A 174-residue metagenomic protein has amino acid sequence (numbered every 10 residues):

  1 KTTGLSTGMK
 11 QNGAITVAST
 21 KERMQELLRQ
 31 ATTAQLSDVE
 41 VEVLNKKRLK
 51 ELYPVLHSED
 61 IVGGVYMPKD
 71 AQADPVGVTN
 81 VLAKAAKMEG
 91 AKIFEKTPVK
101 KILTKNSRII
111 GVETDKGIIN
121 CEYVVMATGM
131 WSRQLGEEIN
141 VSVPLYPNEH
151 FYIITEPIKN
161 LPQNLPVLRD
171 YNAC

Functional and structural regions predicted by a protein language model:
K1-L52, A173-C174: Dinucleotide-binding Rossmann-like beta1-alpha1 core, especially the glycine-rich loop that anchors the ADP
A14-A18, G64-Y66, Y152: Short aromatic/hydrophobic contact patches that present stacked aromatics for nucleic-acid/ligand binding
E22-Q25, Y53-I61, L103-I110: A short, glycine/Asx- and small/polar-enriched loop/turn that sits immediately N-terminal to a beta-strand
Q30, V55-L56, E138-I139: Residue-level signal for well-ordered alpha-helical positions
G64-Y123, A127-W131: Helical element adjacent to the flavin cofactor pocket in flavoenzyme catalytic cores
I102-C174: Flavin-dependent oxidoreductases
